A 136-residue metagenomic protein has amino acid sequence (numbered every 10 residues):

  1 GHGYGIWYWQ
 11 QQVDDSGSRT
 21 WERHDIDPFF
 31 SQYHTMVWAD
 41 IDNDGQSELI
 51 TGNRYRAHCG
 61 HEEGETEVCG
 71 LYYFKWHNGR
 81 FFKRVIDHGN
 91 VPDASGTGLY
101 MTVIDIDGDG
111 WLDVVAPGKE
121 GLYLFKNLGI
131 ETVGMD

Functional and structural regions predicted by a protein language model:
G1-D136: Beta-propeller-forming repeat regions
